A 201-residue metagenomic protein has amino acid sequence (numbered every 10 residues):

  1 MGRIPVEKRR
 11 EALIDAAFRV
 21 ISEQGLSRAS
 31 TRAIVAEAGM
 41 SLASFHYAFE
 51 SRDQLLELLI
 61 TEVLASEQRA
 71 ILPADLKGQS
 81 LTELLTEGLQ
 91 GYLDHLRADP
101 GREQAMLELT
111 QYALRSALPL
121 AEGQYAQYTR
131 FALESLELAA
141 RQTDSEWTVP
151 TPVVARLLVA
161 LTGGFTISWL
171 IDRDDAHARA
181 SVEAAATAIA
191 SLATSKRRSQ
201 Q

Functional and structural regions predicted by a protein language model:
M1, E23, T61-E87, L138: Amphipathic alpha-helical linker/stalk segments
M1-K8, R19, A140, S195-Q201: N-terminal intrinsically disordered/low-complexity leader segments
R9-A12, A16, V20-L58: Helix-turn-helix
A12, A16-E23, A70, L109-Y112 (+1 more regions): Solvent-exposed, amphipathic alpha-helical segments
F49, E108-S116: Short helix-capping/turn signature of helix-turn-helix
L58, L72-R102, T151-L158: Hydrophobic alpha-helical connector segments
Q68-R69, P73, G101-Q104, A117-Q142 (+2 more regions): Amphipathic alpha-helical packing segments from all-alpha helical-bundle domains
L133, T148-S168, A180-A188: Hydrophobic alpha-helical segments that form the core of small-molecule binding pockets and/or dimer interfaces
